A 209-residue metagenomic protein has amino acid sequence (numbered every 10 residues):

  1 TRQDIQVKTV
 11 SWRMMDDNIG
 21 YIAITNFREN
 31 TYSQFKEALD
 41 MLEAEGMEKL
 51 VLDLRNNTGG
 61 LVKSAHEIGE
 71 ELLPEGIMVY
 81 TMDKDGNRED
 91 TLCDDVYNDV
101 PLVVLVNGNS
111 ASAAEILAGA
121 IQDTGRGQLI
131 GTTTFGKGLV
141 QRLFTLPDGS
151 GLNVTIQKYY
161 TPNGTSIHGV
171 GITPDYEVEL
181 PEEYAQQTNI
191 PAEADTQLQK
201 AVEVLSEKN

Functional and structural regions predicted by a protein language model:
T1-F144: Cleft-lining beta-strand/loop regions that shape enzyme active-site pockets
T1-M14, K36, M41-A44, K63-E67 (+4 more regions): Intrinsically disordered, Ser/Thr/Pro/Gly-rich linkers and terminal tails that flank and connect PDZ domains
N98-V106, G149-Y159: A polyampholytic, Gly/Pro-enriched intrinsically disordered region
Q141-F144, L152-A185: Conserved P-loop NTPase
